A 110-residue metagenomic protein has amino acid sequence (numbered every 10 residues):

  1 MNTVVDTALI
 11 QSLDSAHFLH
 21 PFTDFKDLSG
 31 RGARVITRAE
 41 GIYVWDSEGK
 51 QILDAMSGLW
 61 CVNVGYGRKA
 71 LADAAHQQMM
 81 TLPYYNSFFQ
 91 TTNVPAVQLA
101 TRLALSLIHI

Functional and structural regions predicted by a protein language model:
N2-A39, T81, Q90, P95-A96: Active-site-adjacent loop/helix segments that line or gate small-molecule/cofactor pockets in enzymes
V35-W45, C61-Q77, F89-T101: A structural motif shared across PLP-dependent enzymes of the aminotransferase-like
I52-L53: Generic structural signal for well-ordered beta-strand positions
M56-S57: Short clusters of small/polar residues that mark proteolytic maturation junctions
Y84-N86: Glycine- and acidic
I108-I110: Conserved small/polar residues in nucleotide/adenosyl-binding loops
